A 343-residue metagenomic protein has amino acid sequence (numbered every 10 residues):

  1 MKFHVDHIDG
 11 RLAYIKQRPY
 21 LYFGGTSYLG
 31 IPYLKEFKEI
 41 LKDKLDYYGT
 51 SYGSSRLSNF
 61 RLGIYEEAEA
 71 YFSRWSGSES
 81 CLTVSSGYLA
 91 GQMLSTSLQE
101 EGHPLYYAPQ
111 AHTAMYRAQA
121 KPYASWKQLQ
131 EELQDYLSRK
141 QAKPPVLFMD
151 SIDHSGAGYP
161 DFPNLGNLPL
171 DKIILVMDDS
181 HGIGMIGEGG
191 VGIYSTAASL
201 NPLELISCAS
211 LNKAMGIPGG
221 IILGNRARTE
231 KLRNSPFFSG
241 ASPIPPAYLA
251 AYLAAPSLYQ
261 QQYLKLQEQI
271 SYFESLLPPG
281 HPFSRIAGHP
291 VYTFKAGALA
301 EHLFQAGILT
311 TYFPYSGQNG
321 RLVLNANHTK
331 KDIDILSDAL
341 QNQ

Functional and structural regions predicted by a protein language model:
M1-G53, K143: N-terminal "arm"/small-domain region of PLP-dependent enzymes with the aminotransferase-like
K38-S86: Conserved N-terminal alpha-helix of the aminotransferase class I/II PLP-enzyme fold
V84-S86, L94-A114, Q130-Q134, L266: Conserved PLP-anchoring active-site segment centered on the Schiff-base-forming lysine
S125-V176: Active-site phosphate-binding strand-loop segment of PLP-dependent enzymes
G156-I174, D179-I206, S210: Active-site pre-lysine segment of PLP-dependent enzymes
A197-E230: Active-site PLP attachment segment
K265-G307, L324-A326: Conserved PLP-binding catalytic core of the aspartate aminotransferase-like
P290-A296, G307-Q341: Conserved PLP-binding active-site segment of the aspartate aminotransferase-like
